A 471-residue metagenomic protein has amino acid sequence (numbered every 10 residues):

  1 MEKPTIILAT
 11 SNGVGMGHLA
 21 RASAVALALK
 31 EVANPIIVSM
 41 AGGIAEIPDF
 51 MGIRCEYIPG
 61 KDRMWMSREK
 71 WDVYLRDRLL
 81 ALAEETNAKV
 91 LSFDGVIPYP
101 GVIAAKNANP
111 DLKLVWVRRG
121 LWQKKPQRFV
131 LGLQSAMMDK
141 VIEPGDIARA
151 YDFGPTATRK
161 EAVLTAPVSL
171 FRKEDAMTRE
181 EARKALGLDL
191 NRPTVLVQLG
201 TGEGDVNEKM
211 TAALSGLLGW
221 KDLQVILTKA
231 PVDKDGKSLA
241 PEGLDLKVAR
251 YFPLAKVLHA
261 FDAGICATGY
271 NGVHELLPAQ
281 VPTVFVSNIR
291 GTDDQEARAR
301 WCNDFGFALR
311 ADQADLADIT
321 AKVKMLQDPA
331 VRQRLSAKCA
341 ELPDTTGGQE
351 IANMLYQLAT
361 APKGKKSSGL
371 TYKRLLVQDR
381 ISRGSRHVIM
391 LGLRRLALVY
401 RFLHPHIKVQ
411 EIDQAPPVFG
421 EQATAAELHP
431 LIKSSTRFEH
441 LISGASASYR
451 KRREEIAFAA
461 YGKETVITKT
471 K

Functional and structural regions predicted by a protein language model:
E2-V14, A28-A81, D312: Conserved nucleotide-sugar phosphate-binding/catalytic loop shared by glycosyltransferases and other
A9-R21, G204-V206: A short, glycine/small-residue-rich beta-strand->loop->alpha-helix junction that serves as a flexible
L80-I97, E439-S443: Short N-terminal targeting/anchoring amphipathic segment
F93, Y251-A297: A donor-sugar binding/catalytic signature common to diverse glycosyltransferases and related nucleotide-sugar
R119, K124-K125, Q134-T201: A nucleotide-sugar donor-handling region in carbohydrate enzymes
M177-A263: Donor-nucleotide binding loops and adjacent catalytic segments primarily of GT-B fold Leloir glycosyltransferases
F305-R310, A314-V331: C-terminal "capping" alpha-helix adjacent to the active site of nucleotide-linked donor transferases in cell-envelope
Q327-H406, Y461, K471: C-terminal amphipathic helix plus adjacent low-complexity, charged tail appended to glycosyltransferase catalytic
